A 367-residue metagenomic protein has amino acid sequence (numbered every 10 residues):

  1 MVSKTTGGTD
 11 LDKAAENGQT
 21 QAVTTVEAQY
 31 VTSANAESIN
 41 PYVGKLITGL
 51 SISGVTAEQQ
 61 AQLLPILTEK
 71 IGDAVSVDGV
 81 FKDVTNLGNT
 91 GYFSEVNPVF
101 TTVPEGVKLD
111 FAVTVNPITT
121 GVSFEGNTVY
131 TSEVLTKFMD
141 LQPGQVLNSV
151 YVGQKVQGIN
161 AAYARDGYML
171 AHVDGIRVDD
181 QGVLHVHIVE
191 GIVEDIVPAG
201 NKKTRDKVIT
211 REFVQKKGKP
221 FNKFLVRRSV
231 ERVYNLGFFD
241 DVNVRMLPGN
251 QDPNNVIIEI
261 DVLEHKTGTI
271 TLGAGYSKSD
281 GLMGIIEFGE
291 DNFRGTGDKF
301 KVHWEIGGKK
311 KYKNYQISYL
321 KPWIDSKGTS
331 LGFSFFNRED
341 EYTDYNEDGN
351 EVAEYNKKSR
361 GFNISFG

Functional and structural regions predicted by a protein language model:
V2-K108, A112-T119, S123, G361: N-terminal, post-cleavage mature segments of outer-membrane and organellar outer-membrane proteins involved
G18-S53, I118-S123, Q142, N160 (+3 more regions): Acidic, glycine-rich low-complexity/disordered segments
V43, G79-V80, V99-V107, Y151-V152 (+2 more regions): Short, glycine-/polar-rich solvent-exposed loops and beta-turns at beta-strand/coil boundaries
Q60, L64-L67, V77-T85, S132 (+6 more regions): Extracytoplasmic/secreted envelope proteins and their assembly/folding machinery, especially bacterial periplasmic
L64-A74, L147, V214-K223, W304-G308: Short, polar/charged loop or turn motifs at beta-strand boundaries
P104-F138, Q181-I192, E259-K266: Signal peptide-directed extracytoplasmic domains
T131-E133, G158-N160, H172, K203-D206 (+1 more regions): Gram-negative/organellar outer-membrane beta-barrel architecture
